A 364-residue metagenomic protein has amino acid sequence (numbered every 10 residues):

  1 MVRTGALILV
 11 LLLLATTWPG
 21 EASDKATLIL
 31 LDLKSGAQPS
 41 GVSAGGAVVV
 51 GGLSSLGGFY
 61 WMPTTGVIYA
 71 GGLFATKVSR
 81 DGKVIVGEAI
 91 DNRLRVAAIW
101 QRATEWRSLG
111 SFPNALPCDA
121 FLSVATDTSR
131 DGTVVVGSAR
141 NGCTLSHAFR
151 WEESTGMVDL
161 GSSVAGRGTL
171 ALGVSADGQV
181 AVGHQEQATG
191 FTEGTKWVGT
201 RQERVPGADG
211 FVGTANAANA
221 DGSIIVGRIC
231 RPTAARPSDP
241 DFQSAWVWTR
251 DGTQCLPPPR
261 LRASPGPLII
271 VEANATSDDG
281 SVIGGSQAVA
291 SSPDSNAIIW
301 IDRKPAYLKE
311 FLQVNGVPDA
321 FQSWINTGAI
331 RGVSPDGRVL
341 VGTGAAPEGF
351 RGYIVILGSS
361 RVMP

Functional and structural regions predicted by a protein language model:
G5-T16: Bacterial N-terminal signal peptides
G20-P364: Conserved "turn/edge" positions that cap or connect secondary-structure elements within repeat/scaffolded domains
